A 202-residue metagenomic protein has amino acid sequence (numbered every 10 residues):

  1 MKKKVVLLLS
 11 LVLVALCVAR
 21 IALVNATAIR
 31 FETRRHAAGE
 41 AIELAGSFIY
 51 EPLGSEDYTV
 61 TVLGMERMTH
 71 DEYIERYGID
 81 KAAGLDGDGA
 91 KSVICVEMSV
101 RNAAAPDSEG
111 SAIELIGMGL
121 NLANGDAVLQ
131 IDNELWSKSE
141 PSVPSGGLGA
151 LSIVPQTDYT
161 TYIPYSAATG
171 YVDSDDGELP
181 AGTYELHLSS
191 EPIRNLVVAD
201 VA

Functional and structural regions predicted by a protein language model:
K2-A202: Conserved functional micro-motifs across diverse proteins
